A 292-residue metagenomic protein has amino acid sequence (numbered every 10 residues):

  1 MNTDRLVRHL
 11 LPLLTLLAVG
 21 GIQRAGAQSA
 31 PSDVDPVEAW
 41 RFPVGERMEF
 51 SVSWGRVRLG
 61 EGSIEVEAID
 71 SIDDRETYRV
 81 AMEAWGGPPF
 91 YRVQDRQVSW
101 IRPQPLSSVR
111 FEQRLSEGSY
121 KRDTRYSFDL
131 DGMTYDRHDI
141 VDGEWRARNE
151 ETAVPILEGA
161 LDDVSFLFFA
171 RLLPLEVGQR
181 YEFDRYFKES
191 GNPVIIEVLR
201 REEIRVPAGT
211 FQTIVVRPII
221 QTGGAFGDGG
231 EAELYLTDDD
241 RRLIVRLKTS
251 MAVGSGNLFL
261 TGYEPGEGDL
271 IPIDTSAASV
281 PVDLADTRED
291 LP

Functional and structural regions predicted by a protein language model:
N2-L11: Bacterial N-terminal signal peptides that target proteins for export
L11-G21: Bacterial N-terminal signal peptides
S29-L130, F169-P292: Acidic, serine/threonine-rich low-complexity disordered tracts
G132-I140: Short polybasic amphipathic segments
D139-G159: Acidic/charged, solvent-exposed loop-and-adjacent secondary-structure segments enriched in E/D, K/R, S/T, and G/P
